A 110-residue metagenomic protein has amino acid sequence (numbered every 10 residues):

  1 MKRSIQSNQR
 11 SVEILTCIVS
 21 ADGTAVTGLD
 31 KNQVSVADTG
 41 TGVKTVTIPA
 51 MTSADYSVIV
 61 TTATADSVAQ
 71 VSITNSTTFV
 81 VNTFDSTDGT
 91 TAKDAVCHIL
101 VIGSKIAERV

Functional and structural regions predicted by a protein language model:
M1-M51, T78-F79, T83-V110: Extracellular receptor-binding modules and their adjoining Ser/Thr/Gly/Asp/Asn-rich linkers
I14-V19, V58-I59, A69: Generic preference for hydrophobic/aromatic residues in regular secondary structure cores
V46, A63-T64: Short, charged/polar low-complexity linear motifs in solvent-exposed/disordered segments
A54-A63: Change to "...patches in solvent-exposed regions of secreted, membrane-anchored, or virion-exposed structural
T64-S67, G89-T90: Extended, low-complexity, turn-rich repeat/linker tracts enriched in Gly/Pro/Ser/Thr and Asp/Glu that occur
S67-T74: Low-complexity "stalk/linker" and mucin-like segments enriched in Ser/Thr/Pro/Ala/Gly
